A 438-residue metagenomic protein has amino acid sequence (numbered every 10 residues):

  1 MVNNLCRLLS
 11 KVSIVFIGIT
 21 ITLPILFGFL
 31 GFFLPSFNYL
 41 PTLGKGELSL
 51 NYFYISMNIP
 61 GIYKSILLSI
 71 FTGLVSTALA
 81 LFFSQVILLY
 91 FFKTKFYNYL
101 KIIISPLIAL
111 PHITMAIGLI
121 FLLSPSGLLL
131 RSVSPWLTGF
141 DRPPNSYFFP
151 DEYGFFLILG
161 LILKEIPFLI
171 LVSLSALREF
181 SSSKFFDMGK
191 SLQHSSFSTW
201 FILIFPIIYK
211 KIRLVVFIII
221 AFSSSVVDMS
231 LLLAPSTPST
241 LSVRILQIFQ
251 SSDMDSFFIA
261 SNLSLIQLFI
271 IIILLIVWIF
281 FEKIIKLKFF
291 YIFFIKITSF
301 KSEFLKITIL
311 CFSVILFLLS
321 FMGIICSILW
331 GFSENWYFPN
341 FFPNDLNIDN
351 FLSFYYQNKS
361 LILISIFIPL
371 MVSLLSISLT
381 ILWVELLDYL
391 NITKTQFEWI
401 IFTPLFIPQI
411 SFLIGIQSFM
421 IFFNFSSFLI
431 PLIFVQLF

Functional and structural regions predicted by a protein language model:
M1-R7: Short, Lys/Arg-rich, polar N-terminal cytosolic tail immediately upstream of the first transmembrane signal-anchor
L9-P41, M57-R178, R213-V227, L232-A234 (+3 more regions): Membrane-water interface segments at the C-terminal ends of transmembrane alpha-helices in multi-pass inner-membrane
T42, G46, D228-D255, P339-N344: Glycine-rich helix-loop "coupling/hinge" segments at transmembrane-helix boundaries in multipass transporters
L48-N58, L346-Y355: A short amphipathic helical element positioned immediately N-terminal to and/or at the very start of a transmembrane
R178-S183, D187-I208, L390: Short helix-to-coil transition segments within interhelical loops that connect adjacent transmembrane helices
D255-S261: Helix-loop-helix hairpin linking two adjacent transmembrane segments in secondary transporters
F281-I309: Alpha-helical transmembrane segments of integral membrane proteins
